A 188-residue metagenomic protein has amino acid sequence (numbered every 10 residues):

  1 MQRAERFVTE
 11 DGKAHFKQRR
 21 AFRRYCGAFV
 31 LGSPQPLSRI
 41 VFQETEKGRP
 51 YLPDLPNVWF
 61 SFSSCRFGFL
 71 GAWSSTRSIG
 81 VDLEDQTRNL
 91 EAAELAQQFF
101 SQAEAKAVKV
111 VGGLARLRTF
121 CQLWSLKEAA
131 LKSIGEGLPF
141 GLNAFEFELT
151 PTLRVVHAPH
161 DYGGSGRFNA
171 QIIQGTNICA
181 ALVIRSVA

Functional and structural regions predicted by a protein language model:
M1-A188: Core catalytic alpha/beta fold that binds nucleotide/phospho-ligands
